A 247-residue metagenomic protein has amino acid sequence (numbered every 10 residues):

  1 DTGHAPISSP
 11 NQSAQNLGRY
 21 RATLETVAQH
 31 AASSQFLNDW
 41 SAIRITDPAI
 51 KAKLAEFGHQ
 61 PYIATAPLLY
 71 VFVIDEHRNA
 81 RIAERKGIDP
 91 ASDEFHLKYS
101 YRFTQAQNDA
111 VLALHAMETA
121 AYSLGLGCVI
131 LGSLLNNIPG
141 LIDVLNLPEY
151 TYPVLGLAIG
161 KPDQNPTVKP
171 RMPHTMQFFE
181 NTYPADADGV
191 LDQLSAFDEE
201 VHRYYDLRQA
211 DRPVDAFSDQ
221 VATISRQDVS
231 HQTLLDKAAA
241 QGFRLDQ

Functional and structural regions predicted by a protein language model:
D1-Q247: Acidic, surface-exposed loops and disordered segments
